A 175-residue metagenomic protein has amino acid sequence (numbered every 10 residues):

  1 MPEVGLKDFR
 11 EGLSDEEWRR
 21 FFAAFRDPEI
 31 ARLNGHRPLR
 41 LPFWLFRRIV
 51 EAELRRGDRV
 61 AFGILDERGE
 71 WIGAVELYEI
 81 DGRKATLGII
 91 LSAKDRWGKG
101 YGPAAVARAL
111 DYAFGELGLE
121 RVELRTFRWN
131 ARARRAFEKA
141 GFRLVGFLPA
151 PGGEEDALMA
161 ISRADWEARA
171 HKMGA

Functional and structural regions predicted by a protein language model:
M1-W18, A23-P28, A61, L65-A175: Acyl-donor (CoA/ACP) binding surface of acyl/acetyltransferases
E29-I49: Conserved GNAT-fold acetyl-CoA-binding loop/helix
V50-E51, R134: Short amphipathic alpha-helical segments and helix-helix/interface helices
A52-G57: Short loop/turn motifs at secondary-structure junctions and domain boundaries
